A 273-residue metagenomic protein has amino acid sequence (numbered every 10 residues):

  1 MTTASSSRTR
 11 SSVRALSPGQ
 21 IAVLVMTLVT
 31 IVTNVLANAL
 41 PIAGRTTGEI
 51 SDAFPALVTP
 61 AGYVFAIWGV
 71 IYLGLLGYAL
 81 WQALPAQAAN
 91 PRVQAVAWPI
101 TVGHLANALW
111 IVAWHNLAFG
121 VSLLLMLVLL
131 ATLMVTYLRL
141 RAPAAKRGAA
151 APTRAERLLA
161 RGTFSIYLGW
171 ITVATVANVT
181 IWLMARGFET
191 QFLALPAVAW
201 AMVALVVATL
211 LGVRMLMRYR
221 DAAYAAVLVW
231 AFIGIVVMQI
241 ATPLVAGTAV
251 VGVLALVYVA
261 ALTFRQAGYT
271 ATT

Functional and structural regions predicted by a protein language model:
R10, A15, L84-P85, L138-K146 (+1 more regions): Membrane-interface capping segments at transmembrane-helix boundaries
S11-L24, W68: N-terminal membrane topogenic signal
V25-V32, P99-A106, W110, L125-Y137 (+1 more regions): Alpha-helical transmembrane segments of multi-pass integral membrane proteins
T27-G44: Alpha-helical transmembrane segments of multi-pass membrane proteins
D52-I67, E156-S165, F188-A201, Q239-I240: Short aromatic-rich membrane-water interface segments that cap or initiate transmembrane helices in multi-pass membrane
L76-Q94, T101-R154: Internal transmembrane alpha-helix with an interfacial aromatic "cap," most often the third helix
L109-L123, F188-F192, L216-Y219, Q239-V245: Membrane-interface helix caps and helix-loop-helix hairpins in membrane proteins
A223-I233: Central hydrophobic cores of alpha-helical transmembrane segments in multi-pass integral membrane proteins
